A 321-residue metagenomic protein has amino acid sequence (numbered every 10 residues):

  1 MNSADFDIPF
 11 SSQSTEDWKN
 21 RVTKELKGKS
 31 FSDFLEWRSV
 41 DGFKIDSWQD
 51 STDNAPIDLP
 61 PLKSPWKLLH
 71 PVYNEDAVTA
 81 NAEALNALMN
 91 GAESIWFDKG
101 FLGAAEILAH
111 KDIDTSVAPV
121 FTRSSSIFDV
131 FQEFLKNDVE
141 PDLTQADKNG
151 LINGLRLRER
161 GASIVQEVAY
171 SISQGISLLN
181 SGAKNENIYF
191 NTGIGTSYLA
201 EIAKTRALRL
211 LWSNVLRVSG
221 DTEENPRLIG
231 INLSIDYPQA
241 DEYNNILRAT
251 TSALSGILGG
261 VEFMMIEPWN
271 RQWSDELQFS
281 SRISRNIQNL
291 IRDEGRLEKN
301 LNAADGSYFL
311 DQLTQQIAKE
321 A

Functional and structural regions predicted by a protein language model:
M1-E201, S219-I229, I257, F263-E267 (+1 more regions): Catalytic alpha/beta active-site cores
G42, G91, W212, G259 (+2 more regions): Conserved, mostly hydrophobic/aromatic
A84-M89, A207-L210, S281-R282: Short, solvent-exposed amphipathic alpha-helical segments in soluble enzyme and RNA/protein-processing domains
G150-R156, S163, G230-P238, Y243-A249 (+4 more regions): Anaerobic metallocofactor- and corrinoid-dependent redox/one-carbon enzyme cores, especially those from methanogenesis
S173-N180, Y243-V261, I283-R292: Glycine-rich and small/hydrophobic secondary-structure elements
I176-N180, R206-R217: Short, well-ordered amphipathic alpha-helices
T196-A207, S234-L247, D275-S284, F309-A321: Short glycine/threonine-rich loop-to-helix capping motif typified by GTGT followed within a few residues by an Asp-Pro
T251, E262-A321: Active-site or pore-adjacent capping/gating segments
